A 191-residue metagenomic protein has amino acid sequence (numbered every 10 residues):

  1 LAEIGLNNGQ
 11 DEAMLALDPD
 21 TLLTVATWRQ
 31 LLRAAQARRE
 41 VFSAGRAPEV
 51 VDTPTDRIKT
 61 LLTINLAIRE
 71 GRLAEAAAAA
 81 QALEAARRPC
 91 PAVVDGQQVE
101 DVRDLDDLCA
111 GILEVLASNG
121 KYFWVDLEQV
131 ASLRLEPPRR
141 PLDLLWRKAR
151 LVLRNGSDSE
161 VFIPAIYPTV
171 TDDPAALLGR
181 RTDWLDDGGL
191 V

Functional and structural regions predicted by a protein language model:
L1-A67, E75-A76: Alpha-helical protein-protein interaction scaffolds
T53-D56, W124, E128, D172-G179: Short, surface-exposed, charge-dense and proline/glycine-enriched linear segments
I68-P168: Long, positively charged binding patches that form subdomain-scale interaction surfaces for polyanionic ligands
P164-V191: Helix-rich interaction surfaces within compact, conserved domain-sized segments that mediate assembly or partner
